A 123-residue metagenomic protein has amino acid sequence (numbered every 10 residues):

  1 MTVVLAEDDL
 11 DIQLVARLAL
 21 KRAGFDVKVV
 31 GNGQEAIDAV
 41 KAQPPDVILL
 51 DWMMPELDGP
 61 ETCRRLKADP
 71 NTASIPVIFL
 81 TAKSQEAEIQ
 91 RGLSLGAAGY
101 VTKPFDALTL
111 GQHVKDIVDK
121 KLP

Functional and structural regions predicted by a protein language model:
E7: Conserved acidic carboxylate
L14-R22: Charged docking surfaces used in two-component/phosphorelay signaling
G24-G31, A39: Short hydrophobic/Thr-rich beta-strand motif most characteristic of the beta2 strand and flanking loop of CheY-like
D51, T81: Active-site residues of response regulator receiver
M54: Receiver (REC) domain active-site loop signature in two-component systems and cognate sites in sensor histidine kinases
A98: Short, glycine/charged-rich "phosphate-handling" switch motifs in NTP-dependent and phosphotransfer domains
F105-V114: C-terminal output helix
